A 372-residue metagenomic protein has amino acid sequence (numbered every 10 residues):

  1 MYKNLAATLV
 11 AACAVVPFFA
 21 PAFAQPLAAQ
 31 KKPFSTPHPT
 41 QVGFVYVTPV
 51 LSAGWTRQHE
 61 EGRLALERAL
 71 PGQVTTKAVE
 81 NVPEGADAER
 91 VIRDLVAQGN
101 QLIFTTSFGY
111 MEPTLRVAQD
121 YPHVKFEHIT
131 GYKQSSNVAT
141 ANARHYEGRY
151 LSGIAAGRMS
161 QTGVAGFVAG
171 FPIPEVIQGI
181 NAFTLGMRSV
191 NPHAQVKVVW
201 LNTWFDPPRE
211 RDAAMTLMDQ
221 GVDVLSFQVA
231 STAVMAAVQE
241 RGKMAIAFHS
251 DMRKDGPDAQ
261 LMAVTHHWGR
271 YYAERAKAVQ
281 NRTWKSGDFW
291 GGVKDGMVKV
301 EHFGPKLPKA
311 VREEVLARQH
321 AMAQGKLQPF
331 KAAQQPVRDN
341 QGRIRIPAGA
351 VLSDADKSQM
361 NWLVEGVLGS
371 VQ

Functional and structural regions predicted by a protein language model:
M1-N4: Positively charged n-region of N-terminal signal peptides that target proteins for export
A7-T8, A29: Short amphipathic alpha-helical "recognition" segments used for binding
T8-A22: Bacterial N-terminal signal peptides
Q25-Q372: A residue-level marker of the well-folded mature domains of exported/periplasmic proteins
